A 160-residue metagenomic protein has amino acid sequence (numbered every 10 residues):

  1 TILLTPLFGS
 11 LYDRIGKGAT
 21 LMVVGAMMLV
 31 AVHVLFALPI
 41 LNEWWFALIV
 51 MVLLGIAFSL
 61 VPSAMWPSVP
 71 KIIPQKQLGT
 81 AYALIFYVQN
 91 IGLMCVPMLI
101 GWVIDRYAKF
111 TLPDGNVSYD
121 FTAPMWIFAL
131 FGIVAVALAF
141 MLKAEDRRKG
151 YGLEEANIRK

Functional and structural regions predicted by a protein language model:
T1-P6, N90, M94: Residue-level signature of mid-helix packing/kink "hotspots" within the transmembrane helices of 12-pass Major
T5-K17, I104: Helix-to-loop junctions at the C-terminal end of transmembrane segments in multipass secondary transporters
G18-M65: C-terminal transmembrane helical hairpin of 12-TM major facilitator-type secondary transporters
L21, A81, A123-I127: Alpha-helical transmembrane segments of multi-pass secondary-active solute transporters
A37-L38, F121-K160: Multi-pass alpha-helical transporter architecture, strongest for 12-TM Major Facilitator/SLC carriers used
V69-L78: Paired intracellular helix-loop junctions of major facilitator superfamily
Q77-K109: A late C-terminal transmembrane helix in Major Facilitator Superfamily
W102-G132: A membrane-interface helix-boundary motif in multi-pass transporters
